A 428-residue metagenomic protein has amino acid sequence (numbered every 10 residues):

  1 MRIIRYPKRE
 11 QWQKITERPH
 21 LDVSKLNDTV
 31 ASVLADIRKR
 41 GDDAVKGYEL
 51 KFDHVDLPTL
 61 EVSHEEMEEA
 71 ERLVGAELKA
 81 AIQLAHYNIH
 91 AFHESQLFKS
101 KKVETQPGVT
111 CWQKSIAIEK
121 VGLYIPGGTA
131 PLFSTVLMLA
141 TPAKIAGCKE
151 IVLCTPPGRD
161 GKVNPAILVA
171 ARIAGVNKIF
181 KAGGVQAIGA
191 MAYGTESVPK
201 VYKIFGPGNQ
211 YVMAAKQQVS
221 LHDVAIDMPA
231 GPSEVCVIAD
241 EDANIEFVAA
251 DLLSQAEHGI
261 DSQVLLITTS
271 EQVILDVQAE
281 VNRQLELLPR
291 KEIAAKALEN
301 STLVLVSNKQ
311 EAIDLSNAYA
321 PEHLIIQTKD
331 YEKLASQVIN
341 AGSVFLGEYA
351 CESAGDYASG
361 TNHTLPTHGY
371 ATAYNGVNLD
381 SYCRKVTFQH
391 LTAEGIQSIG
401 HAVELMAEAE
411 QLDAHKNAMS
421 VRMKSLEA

Functional and structural regions predicted by a protein language model:
M1-E119: N-terminal Rossmann-like NAD(P)+-binding subdomain of aldehyde/semialdehyde dehydrogenases
M1-P7, K178-G183, L303-N308: Short acidic-hydrophobic, aromatic-tinged amphipathic segments that line or gate anion-handling sites
F98-V103, A225, S262-I267, L287-A297 (+3 more regions): Flexible, glycine/charged-enriched surface loops at secondary-structure junctions
V103-V169: Conserved small-residue-rich beta-alpha loop and adjacent elements that most often cradle the phosphate/pyrophosphate
G175-Q263: Conserved NAD(P)+-binding/catalytic subdomain of aldehyde/semialdehyde dehydrogenases
H258, L266-A341: A glycine- and small/hydrophobic-rich beta-loop-beta segment that serves as a flexible "lid/hinge" or phosphate-binding
N317-A428: C-terminal core of ALDH-fold dehydrogenases
